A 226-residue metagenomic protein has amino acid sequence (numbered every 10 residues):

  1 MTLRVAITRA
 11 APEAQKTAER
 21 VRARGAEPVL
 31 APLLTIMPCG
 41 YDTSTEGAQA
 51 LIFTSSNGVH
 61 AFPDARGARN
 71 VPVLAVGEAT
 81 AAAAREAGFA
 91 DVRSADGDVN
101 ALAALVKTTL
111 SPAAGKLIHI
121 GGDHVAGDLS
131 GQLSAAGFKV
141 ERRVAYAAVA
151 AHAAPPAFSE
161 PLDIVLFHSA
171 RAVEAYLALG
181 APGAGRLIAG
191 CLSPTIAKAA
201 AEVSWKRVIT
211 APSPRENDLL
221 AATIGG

Functional and structural regions predicted by a protein language model:
M1-G226: Signature of uroporphyrinogen-III synthase
